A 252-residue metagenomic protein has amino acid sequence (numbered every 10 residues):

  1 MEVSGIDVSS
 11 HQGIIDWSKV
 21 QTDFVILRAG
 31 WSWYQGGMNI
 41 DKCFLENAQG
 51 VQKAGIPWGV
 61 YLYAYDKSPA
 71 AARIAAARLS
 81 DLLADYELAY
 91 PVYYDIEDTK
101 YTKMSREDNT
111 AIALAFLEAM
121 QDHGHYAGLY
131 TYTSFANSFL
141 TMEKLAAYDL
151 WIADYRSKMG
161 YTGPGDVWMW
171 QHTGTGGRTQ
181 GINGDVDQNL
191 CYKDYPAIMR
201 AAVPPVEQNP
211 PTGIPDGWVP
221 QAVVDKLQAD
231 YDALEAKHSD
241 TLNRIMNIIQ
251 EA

Functional and structural regions predicted by a protein language model:
M1-K19, D23, T141-D216: Functionally critical loop-and-helix segments that line ligand-binding/catalytic clefts of soluble enzyme domains
M1-L117, Q121-Y126: Substrate-binding cleft of extracellular glycoside hydrolase catalytic domains
L62, T131, D154: Short beta-strand/turn micro-motifs composed of small residues that flank or help shape donor/cofactor-binding pockets
T131-L145: Beta-rich nucleic-acid/ligand-interaction surfaces
V219-V223, L227: Flexible coil/loop interruptions and hinge/linker segments embedded within long fibrous stalks
P220, H238-L242: Short amphipathic alpha-helical segments that mediate assembly, nucleic-acid/protein binding, or membrane association
T241-A252: Short, compositionally biased P/S/T/A/G/V-rich stretches that sit at domain boundaries
